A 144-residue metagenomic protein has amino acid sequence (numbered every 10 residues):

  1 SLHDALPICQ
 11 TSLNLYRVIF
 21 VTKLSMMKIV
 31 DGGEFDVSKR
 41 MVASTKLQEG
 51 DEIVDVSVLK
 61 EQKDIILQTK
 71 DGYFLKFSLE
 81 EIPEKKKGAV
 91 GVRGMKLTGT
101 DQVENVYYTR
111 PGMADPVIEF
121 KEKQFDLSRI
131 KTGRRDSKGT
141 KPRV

Functional and structural regions predicted by a protein language model:
S1, A5-V144: C-terminal interaction appendages of subunits in large macromolecular complexes
